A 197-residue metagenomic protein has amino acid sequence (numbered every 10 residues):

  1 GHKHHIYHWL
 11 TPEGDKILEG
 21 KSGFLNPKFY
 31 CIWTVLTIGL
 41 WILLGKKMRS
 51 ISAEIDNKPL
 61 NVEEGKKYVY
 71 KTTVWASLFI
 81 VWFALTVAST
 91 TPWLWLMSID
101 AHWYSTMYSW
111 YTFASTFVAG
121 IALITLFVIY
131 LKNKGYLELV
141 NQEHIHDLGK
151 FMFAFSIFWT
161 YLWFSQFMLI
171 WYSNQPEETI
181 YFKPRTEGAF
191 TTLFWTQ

Functional and structural regions predicted by a protein language model:
G1-L10, K47: Transmembrane alpha-helix boundary signature
Y7-F24: Extracytosolic (periplasmic/ER-lumenal) interhelical loops and adjacent juxtamembrane/interface segments of multi-pass
P27-Q197: Long, contiguous internal "core" modules enriched in hydrophobic/ aromatic residues
